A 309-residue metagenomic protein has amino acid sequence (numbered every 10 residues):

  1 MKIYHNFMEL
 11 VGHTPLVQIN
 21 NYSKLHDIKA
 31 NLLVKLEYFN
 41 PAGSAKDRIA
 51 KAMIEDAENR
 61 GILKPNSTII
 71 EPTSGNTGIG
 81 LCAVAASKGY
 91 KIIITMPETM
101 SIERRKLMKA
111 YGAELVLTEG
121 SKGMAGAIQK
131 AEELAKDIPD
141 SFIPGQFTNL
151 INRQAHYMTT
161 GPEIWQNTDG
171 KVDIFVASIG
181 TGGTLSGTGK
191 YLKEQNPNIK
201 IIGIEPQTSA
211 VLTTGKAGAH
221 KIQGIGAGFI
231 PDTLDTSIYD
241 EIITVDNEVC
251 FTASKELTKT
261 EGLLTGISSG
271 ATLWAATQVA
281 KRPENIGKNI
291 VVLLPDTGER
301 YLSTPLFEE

Functional and structural regions predicted by a protein language model:
M1-E309: PLP-dependent amino-acid enzyme catalytic core
